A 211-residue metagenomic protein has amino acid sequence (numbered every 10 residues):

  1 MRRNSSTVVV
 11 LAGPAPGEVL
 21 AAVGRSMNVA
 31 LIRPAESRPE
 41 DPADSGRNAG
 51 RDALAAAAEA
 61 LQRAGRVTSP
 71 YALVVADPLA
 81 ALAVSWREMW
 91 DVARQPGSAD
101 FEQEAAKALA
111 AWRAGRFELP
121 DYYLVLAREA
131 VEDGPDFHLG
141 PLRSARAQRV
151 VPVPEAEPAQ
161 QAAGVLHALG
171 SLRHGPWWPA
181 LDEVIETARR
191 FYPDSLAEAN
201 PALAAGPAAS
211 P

Functional and structural regions predicted by a protein language model:
M1-V29: N-terminal beta1-alpha1 ligand-phosphate binding loop
R2, A15, E129-P211: NTP-dependent small-molecule kinase module
V8, Y71, Y122-L124: Structural motif
E18-T68: Conserved substrate/cofactor phosphate-moiety recognition/catalytic segment in nucleotide-dependent phosphotransferases
V23-N28, P70, G140, H167-S171: Short, surface-exposed basic-aromatic patches at helix termini and helix-loop junctions that form
P34-S37, V75-W86, L124-E129: Short loop/turn segments at strand-loop or loop-helix junctions that form parts of catalytic or ligand-binding pockets
A49-E118: Glycine-rich phosphate-binding loop used to anchor ATP phosphates in small-molecule kinases, encompassing both
F117-Y122, A145-Q148: Short glycine-/polar-rich loops that comprise or flank the Walker A/P-loop and associated switch/sensor motifs
